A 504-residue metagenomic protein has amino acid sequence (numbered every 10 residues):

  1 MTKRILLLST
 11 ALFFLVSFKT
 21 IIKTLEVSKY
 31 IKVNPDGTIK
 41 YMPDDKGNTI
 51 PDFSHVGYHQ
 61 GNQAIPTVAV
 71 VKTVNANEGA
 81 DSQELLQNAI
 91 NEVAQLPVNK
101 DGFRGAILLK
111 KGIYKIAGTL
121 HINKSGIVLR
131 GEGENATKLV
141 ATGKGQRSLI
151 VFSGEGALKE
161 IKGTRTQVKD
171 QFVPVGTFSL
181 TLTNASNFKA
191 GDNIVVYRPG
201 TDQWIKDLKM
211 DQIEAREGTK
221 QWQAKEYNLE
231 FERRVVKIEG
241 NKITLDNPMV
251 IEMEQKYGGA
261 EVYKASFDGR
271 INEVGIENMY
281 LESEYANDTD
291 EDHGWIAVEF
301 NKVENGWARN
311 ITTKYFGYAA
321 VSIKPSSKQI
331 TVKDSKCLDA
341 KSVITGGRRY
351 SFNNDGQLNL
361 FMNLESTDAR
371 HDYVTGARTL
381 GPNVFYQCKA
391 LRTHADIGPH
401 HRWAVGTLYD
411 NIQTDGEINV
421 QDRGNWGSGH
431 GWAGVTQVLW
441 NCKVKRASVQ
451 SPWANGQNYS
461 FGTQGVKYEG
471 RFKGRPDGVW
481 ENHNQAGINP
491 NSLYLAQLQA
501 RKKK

Functional and structural regions predicted by a protein language model:
M1-R4: Positively charged n-region of N-terminal signal peptides that target proteins for export
L7, A11, F18-N287, Y459-K504: Extracellular "leader-to-stem" segments immediately downstream of a signal peptide or signal-anchor in secreted/lumenal
I31, G37, Y197, Q387 (+1 more regions): Extracellular beta-rich repeat passengers
K110, E132, Y197, D246 (+5 more regions): Generic beta-strand/beta-sheet core signal
T119-N123, N135-E155, K159, T181 (+9 more regions): Glycine-rich beta-solenoid repeat tracts in large extracellular/virion proteins
G126, N135, N272-S283, E304-Y315 (+5 more regions): Right-handed parallel beta-helix
D192, G200-E232, V236-E239, E277-L360 (+1 more regions): Right-handed parallel beta-helix
K264-G275, G306-P325, T331, C337-R348 (+2 more regions): Repeat-unit-sized solenoid/scaffold elements
